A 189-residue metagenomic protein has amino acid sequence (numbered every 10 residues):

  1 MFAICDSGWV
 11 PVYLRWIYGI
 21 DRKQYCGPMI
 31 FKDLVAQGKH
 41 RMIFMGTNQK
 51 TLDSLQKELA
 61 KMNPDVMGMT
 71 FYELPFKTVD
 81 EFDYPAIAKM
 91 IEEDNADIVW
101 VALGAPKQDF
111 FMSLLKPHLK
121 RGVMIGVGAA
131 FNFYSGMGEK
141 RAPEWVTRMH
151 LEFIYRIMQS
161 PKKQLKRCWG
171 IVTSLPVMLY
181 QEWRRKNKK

Functional and structural regions predicted by a protein language model:
F2, R41, D97-I98, V123: Structural motif
F2-D6, G46: A short beta-strand/loop micro-motif in the catalytic core of glycosyltransferases that engages the nucleotide-sugar
W9, L103-Q108, A130-F131: Short glycine-rich anion-binding loops that position phosphate/pyrophosphate groups of nucleotides and phosphorylated
P11-M90, D94: Conserved beta-alpha
V12, R141-K189: A transmembrane-helix-recognition feature enriched in membrane-embedded lipid enzymes and envelope glyco-/phospholipid
Q56, D109-H118: Short Gly/Thr/Asp-enriched flexible loops that form oxyanion-binding sites at enzyme active sites
L74-V79, K120-Q159: Short, flexible loop segments at boundaries between secondary-structure elements
I91, N95-W100, A105, R121: Proline-aspartate-enriched helix->loop->beta-strand connector
